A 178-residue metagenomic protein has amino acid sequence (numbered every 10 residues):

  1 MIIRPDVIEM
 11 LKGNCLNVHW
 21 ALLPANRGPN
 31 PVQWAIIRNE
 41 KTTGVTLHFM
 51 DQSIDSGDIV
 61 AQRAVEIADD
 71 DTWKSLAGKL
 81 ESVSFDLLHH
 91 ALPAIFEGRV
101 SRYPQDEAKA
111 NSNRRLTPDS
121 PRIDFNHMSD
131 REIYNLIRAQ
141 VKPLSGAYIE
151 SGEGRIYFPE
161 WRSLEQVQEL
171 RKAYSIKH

Functional and structural regions predicted by a protein language model:
M1-S112, S120: Donor/substrate-binding cores of folate-linked one-carbon enzymes
E107-H178: Internal anion-binding site segments
